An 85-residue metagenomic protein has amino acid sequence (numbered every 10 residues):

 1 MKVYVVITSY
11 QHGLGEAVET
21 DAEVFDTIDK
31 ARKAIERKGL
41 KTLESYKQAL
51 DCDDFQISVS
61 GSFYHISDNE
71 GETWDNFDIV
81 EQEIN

Functional and structural regions predicted by a protein language model:
M1, T20, D29-R32, K47 (+1 more regions): N-terminal cationic amphipathic segment used for targeting or macromolecule association
M1-D21, K38, G61, I79: Short aromatic-glycine-(Arg/Gly/Cys) micro-motifs in beta-strand/loop hairpins
V3-V6, V24-F25, I35, E44 (+1 more regions): Generic hydrophobic secondary-structure signal
V5-I7, A31, D53, F63: A residue-level detector for conformationally permissive "hinge/kink" positions
I7-Y10, D26, D68, E81-E83: Residue-level signal for short segments within beta-strands and strand-turn junctions of well-structured beta-sheet
V18-K41: Short, flexible N-terminal segments of the mature chain
R37-N85: Short, mixed-charge low-complexity intrinsically disordered segments
